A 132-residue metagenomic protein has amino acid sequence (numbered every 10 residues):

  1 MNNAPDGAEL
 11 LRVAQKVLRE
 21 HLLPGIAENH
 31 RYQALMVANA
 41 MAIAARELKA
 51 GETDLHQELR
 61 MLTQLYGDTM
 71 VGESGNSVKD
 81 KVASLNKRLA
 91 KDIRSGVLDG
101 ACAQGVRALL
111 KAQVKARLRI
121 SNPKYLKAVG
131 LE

Functional and structural regions predicted by a protein language model:
M1, P5, R31, N76: Charge-dense, low-complexity intrinsically disordered segments
M1-K16: An acidic intrinsically disordered interaction segment
D6, L10, Q33-M36, K81: Secondary-structure capping and boundary motifs in well-ordered enzyme cores
L10, A14, H21, L59-E132: C-terminal amphipathic alpha-helical interaction region
K16-E52: N-terminal interaction modules that seed assembly of large macromolecular complexes
E47-Q64: Short, charged early-sequence alpha-helical segments and their helix-coil boundaries
